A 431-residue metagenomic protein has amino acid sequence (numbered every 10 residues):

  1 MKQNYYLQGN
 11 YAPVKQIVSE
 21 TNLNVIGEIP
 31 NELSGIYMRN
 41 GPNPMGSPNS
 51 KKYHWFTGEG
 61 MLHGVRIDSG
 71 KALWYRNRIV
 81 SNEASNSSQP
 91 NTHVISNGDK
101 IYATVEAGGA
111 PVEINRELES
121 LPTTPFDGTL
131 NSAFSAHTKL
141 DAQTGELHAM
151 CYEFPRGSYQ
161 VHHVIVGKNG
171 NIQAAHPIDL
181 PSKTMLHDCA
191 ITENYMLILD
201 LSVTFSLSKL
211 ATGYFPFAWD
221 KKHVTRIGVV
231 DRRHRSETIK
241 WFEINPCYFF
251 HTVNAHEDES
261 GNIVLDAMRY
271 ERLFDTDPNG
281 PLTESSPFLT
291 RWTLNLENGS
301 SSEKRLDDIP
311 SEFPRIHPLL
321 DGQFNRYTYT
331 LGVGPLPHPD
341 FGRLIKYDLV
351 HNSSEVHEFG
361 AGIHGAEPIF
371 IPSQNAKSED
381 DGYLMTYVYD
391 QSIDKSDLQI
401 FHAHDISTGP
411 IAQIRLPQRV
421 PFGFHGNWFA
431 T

Functional and structural regions predicted by a protein language model:
M1-T431: Beta-propeller domains
